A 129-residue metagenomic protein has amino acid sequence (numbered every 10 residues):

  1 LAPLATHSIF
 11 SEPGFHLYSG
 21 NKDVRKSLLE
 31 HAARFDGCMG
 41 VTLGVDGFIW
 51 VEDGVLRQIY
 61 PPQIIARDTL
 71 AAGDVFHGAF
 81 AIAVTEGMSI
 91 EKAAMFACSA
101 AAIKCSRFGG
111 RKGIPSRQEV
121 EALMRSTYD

Functional and structural regions predicted by a protein language model:
A2-P3: A short, aliphatic-rich alpha-helical micro-motif
S8-I9, M39: Short, well-ordered beta-strand core segments
G14: Active-site rim beta-loop-alpha module in soluble metabolic enzymes
L17: Small/polar glycine-rich anion-binding or flexible loop at a beta-alpha turn
G20-D129: Conserved phosphate-binding/catalytic region of the ribokinase-like
